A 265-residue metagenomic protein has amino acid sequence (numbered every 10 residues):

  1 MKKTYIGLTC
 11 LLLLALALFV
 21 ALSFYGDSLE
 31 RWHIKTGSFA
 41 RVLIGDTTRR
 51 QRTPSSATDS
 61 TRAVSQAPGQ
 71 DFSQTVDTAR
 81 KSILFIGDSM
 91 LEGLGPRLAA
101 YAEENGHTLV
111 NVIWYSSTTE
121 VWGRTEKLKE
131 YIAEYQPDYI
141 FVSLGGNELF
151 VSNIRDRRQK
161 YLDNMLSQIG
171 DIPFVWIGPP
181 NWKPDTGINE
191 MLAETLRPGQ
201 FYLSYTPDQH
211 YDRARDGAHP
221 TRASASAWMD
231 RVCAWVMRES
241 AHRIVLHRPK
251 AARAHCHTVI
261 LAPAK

Functional and structural regions predicted by a protein language model:
M1-S82, E239-K265: N-terminal secretory targeting modules
K2-L11, R124-V245, V259-I260: Alpha-helical cap/lid subdomain in secreted, periplasmic, or secretory-pathway luminal O-acyl-processing enzymes
F19, F24, F39, F72 (+7 more regions): Phenylalanine-focused residue identity feature
D71-V76, A102-N105, L166-I169, S204-D208: Short amphipathic alpha-helical segments, especially helix-boundary/capping motifs
S73-R158, K183-D185: Conserved SGNH/GDSL esterase-like catalytic core that processes O-acyl groups on lipids and polysaccharides
L84-V121, A218, R222-K265: Mobile, glycine- and charge-enriched loop segments and immediately flanking short secondary-structure elements within
